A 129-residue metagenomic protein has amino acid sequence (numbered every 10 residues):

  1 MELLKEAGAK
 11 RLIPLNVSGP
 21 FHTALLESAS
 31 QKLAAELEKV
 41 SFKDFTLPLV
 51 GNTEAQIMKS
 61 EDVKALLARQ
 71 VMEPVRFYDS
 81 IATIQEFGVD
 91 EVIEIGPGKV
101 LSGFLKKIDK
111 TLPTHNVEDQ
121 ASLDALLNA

Functional and structural regions predicted by a protein language model:
M1-A129: Acyl-group transfer acyltransferase/transacylase scaffold of fatty acid/polyketide systems
